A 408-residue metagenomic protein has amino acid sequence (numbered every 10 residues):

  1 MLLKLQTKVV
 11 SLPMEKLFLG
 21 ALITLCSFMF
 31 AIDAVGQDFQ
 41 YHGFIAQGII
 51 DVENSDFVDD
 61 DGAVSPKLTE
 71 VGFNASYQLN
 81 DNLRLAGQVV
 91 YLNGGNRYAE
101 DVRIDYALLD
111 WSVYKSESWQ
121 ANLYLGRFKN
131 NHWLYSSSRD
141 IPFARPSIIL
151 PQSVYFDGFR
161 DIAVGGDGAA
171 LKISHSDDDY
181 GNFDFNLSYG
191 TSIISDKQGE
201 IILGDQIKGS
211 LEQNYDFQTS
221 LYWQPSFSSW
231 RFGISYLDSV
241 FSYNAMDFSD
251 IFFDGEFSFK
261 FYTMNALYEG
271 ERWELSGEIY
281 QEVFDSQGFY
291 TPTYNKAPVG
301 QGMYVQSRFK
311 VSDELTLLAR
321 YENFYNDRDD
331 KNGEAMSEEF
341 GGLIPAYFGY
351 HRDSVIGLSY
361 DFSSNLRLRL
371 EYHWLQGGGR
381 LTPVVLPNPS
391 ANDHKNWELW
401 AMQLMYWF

Functional and structural regions predicted by a protein language model:
G20-M29: Bacterial N-terminal signal peptides
A34-D56: Transmembrane beta-strand segments of Gram-negative outer membrane beta-barrel proteins
D38, S112-L123, F159-V305, F309-L317: Signature for the C-terminal beta-barrel architecture of outer-membrane proteins
D38-Y41, G62-S195, Y222-S228, F309-V311 (+3 more regions): Outer membrane beta-barrel
H42-I50, A86-V90, Y124-F128, N186-G190 (+6 more regions): Transmembrane beta-strands of outer-membrane beta-barrel proteins
G48-T69, E200-I207, N388-P389: Surface-exposed strand-loop-strand hairpins of Gram-negative outer-membrane beta-barrel proteins
G48-V52, L92-G94, F128-H132, G190-D196 (+5 more regions): Structural signature of outer-membrane beta-barrel domains
F57-D60, L108, I234-F408: Outer-membrane beta-barrel pore domains
